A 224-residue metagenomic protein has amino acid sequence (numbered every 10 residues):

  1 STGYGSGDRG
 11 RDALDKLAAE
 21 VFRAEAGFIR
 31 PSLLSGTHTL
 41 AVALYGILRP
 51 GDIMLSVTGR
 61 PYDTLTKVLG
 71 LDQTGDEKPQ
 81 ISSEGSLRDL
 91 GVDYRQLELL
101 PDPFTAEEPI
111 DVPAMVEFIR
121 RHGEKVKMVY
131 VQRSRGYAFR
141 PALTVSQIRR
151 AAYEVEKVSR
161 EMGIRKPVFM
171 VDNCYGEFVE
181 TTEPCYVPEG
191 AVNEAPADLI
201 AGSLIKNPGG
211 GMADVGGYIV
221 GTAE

Functional and structural regions predicted by a protein language model:
S1: N-terminal glycine-rich, Lys/His-bearing helix-loop that initiates the first secondary-structure elements of many
G5-D8, A13, L17, A26-G27 (+1 more regions): Conserved PLP-enzyme active-site core in the AAT-like
R23: Metal-dependent phosphohydrolase cores
